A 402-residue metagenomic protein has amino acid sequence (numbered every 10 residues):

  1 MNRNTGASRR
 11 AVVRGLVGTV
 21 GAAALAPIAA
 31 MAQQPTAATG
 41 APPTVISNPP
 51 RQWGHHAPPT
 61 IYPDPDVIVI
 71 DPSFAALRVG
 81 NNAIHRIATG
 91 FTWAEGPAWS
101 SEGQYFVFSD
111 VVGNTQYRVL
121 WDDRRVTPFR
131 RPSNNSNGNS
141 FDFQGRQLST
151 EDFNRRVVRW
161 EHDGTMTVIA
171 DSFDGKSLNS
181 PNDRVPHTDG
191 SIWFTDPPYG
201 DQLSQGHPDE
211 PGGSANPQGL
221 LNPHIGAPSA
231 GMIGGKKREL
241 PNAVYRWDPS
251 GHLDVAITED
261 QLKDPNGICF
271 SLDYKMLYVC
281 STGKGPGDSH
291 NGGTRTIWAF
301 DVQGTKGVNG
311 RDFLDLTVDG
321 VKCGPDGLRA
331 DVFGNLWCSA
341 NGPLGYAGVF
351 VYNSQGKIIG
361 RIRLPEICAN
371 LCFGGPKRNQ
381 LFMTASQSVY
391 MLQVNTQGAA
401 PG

Functional and structural regions predicted by a protein language model:
M1-A11, G18-M31: N-terminal secretory signal peptides
I46-N82: Blade/loop signatures of beta-propeller domains
P65, V69-P72, H85-S109: Beta-strand-rich domains and repeat architectures in extracellular enzymes and scaffolds, especially beta-propellers
L77-T89, R125-P132, D163-G175, R246-L262 (+2 more regions): Blade-edge beta-strand/turn elements of extracellular beta-propeller and related beta-sheet repeat scaffolds
T89-Q104, P132-E151, D174-I192, S229-G231 (+6 more regions): Beta-rich, blade/repeat-based domains predominating in secreted/periplasmic proteins but also intracellular
V157-S191, T195-M232: Asp-box/WD-like beta-propeller blade repeats and closely related beta-sheet repeat scaffolds
F300-K306, V394-A399: Short loop/turn segments immediately following beta-strands, especially the blade-tip and inter-blade linker loops
G374-G402: Blade-level signature of beta-propeller repeat domains, shared across WD40, Kelch, NHL, RCC1 and BNR/Asp-box propellers
